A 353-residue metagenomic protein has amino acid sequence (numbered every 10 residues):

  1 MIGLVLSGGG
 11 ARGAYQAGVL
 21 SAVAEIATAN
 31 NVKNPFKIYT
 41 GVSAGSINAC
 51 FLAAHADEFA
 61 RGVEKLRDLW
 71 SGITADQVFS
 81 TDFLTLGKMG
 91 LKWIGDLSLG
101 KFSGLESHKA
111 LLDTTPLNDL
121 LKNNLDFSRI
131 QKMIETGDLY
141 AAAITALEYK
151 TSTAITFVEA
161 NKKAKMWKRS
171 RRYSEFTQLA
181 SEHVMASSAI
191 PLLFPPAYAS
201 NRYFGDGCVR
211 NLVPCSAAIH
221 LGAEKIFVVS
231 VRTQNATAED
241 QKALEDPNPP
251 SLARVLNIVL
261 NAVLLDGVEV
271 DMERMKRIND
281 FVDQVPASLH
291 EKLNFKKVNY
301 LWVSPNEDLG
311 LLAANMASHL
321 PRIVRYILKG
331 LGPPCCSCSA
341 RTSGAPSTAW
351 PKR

Functional and structural regions predicted by a protein language model:
M1-V5, G10-T115, D119-L121, V158-R169 (+3 more regions): Patatin-like phospholipase
I2, K33-I38, I134, D138-A142 (+1 more regions): Residue-level recognition of the N-termini of beta-strands and the immediately preceding loop/turn
R12, Q16, F59, V63 (+7 more regions): Generic structural signal for well-ordered, non-membrane alpha-helical segments in soluble metabolic enzymes
E25-K33, R129-I134, Q284-L293: Alpha-helix termini
H108, L121, D280-R353: C-terminal helical/tail subdomains of lipid-metabolizing enzymes
H108-A146, T153-F157: Active-site periphery "cap/insert" segments of enzyme catalytic domains
G137-V229, Q234-R254, V259, S339: Active-site gating loop/helix substructures
D240-F281, I323-L328: Acidic, Ser/Thr-rich peripheral helices and adjacent loops at domain boundaries
